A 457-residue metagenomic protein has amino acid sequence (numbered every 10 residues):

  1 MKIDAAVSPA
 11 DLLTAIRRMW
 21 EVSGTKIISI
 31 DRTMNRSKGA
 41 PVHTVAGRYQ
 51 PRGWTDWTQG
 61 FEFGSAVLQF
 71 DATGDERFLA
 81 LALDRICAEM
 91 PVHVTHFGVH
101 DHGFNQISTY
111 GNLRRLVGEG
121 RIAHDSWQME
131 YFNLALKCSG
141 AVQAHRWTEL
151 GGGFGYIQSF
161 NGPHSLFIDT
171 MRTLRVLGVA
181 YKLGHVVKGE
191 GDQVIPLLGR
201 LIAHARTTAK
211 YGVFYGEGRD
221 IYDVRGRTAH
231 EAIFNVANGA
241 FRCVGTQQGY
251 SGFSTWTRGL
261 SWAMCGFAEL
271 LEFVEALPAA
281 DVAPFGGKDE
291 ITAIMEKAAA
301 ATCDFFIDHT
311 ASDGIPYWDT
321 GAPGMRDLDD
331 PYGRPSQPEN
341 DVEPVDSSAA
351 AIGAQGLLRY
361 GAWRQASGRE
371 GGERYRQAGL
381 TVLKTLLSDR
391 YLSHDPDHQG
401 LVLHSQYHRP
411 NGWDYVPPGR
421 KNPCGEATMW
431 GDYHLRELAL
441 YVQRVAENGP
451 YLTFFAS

Functional and structural regions predicted by a protein language model:
M1-S457: Glycan-recognition and catalytic cores of secretory/periplasmic carbohydrate-active enzymes
